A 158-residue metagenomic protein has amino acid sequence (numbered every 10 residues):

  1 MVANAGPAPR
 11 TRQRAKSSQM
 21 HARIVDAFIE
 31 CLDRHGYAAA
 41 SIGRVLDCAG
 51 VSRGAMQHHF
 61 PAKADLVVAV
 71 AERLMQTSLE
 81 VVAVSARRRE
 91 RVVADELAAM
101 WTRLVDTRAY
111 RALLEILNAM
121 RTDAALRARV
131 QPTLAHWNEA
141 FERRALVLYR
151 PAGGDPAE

Functional and structural regions predicted by a protein language model:
M1-H35, A39-C48, A64-V68, R73: Basic, helix-initiating cap at the start of DNA-binding domains
R23, A27-R34, V81-S85, A112-A119: Solvent-exposed, amphipathic alpha-helical segments
I42, R53, L114-L117: Interfacial helix-capping/hinge residues at the ends of transmembrane alpha-helices
A49-F60: Short hydrophobic/aromatic patch on the recognition helix
F60, R103, I116-T122: Short helix-capping/turn signature of helix-turn-helix
D65, A69, E80-Y110, P156: Hydrophobic alpha-helical connector segments
L79, A83-V84, V105-L114, A124-P151: Amphipathic alpha-helical packing segments from all-alpha helical-bundle domains
A152-E158: Short, intrinsically disordered, charge-balanced linker/junction segments flanking boundaries in proteins
